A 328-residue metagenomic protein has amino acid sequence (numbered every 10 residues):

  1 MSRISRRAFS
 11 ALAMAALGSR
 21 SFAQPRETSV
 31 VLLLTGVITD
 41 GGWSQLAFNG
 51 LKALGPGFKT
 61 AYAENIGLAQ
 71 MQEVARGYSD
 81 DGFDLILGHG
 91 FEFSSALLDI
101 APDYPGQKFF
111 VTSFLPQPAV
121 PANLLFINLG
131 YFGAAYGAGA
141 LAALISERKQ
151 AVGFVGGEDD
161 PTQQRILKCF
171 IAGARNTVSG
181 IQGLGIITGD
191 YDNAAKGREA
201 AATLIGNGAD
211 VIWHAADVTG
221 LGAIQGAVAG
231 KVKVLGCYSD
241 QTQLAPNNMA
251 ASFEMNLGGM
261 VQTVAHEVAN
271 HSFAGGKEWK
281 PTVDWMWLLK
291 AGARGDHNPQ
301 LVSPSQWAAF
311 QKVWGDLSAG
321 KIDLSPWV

Functional and structural regions predicted by a protein language model:
M1-L17: N-terminal secretory signal peptides and thylakoid transit peptides that target proteins across membranes
S19-S21: C-terminal segment of classical bacterial N-terminal signal peptides
Q24-V328: A residue-level marker of the well-folded mature domains of exported/periplasmic proteins
